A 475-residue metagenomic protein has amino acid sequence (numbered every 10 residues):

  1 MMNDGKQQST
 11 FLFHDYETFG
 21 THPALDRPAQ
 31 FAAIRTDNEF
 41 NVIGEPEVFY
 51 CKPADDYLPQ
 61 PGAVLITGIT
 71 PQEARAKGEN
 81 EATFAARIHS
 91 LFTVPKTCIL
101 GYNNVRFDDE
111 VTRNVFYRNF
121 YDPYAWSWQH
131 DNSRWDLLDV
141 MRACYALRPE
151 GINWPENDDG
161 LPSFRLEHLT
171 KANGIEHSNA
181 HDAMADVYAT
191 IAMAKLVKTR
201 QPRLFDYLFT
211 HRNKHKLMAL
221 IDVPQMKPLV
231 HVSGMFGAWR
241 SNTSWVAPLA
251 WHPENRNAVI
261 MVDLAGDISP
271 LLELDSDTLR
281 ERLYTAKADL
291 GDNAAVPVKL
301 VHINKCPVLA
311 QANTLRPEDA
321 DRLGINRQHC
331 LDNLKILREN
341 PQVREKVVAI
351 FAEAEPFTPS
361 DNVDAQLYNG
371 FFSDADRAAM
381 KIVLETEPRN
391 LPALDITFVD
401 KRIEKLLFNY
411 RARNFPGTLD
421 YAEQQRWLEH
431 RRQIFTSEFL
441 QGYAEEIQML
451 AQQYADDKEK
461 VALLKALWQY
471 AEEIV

Functional and structural regions predicted by a protein language model:
M1-G44: Entry/capping segment at the start of metal-dependent catalytic domains with acidic active-site entry clusters
F19-T21, A74, A180: Short strand->helix junction
D26-F31, R35-T36, N41-I69, S90-P202 (+4 more regions): Metal-dependent phosphoesterase core characteristic of DEDDh/y 3'-5' exonuclease domains
T67-F84, L91: Metal-dependent phosphoesterase signature
P202-F209: Hydrophobic, mid-to-C-terminal alpha-helical segments
T210-L290: Acidic catalytic cores of enzymes that act on phosphate-bearing nucleotides/polynucleotides
P253-H430: Long, charge-rich C-terminal accessory regions
E423-V475: C-terminal non-catalytic accessory extensions
